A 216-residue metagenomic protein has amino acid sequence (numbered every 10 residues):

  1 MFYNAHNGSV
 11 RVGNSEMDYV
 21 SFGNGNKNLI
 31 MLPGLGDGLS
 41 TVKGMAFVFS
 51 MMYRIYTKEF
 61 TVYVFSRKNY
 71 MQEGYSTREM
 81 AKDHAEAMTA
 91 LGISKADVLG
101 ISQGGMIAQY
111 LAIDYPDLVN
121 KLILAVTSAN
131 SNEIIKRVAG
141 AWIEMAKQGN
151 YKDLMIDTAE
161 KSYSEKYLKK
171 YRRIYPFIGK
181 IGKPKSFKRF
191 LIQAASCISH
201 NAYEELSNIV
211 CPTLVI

Functional and structural regions predicted by a protein language model:
G8-M71: Conserved HGGG/HGGXW glycine-rich cap/lid loop of the alpha/beta-hydrolase fold
G25-N26, T89-K95, V210-C211: Active-site acidic short loop of glycosyltransferases
R78-D97: Conserved acidic catalytic loop of the alpha/beta-hydrolase fold
A96, G100-G105: Conserved alpha/beta-hydrolase "nucleophile elbow" surrounding the catalytic nucleophile
M106-Q109, I113, L118-N150: Flexible "cap/lid" loop of the alpha/beta hydrolase fold
E133-K136, D153-E205: Conserved alpha/beta-hydrolase catalytic His-Asp/Glu region
I209, V215-I216: Short beta-strand/loop motif that positions the catalytic acidic residue of the alpha/beta-hydrolase fold
